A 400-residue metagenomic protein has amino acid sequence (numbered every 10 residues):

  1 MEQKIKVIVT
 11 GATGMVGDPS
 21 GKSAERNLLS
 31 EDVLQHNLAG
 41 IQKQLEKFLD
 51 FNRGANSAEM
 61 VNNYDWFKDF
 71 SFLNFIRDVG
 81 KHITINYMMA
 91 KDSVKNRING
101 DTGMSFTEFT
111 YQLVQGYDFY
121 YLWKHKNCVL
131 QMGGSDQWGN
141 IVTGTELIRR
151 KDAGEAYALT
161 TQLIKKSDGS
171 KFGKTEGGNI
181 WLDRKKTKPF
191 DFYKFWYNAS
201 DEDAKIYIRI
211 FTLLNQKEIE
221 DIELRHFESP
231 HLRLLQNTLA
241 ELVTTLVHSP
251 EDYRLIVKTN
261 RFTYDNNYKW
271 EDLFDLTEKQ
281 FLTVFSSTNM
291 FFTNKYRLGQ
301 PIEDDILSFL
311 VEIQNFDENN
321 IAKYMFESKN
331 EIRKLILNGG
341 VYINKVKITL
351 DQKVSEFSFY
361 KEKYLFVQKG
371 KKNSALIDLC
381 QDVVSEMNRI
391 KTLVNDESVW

Functional and structural regions predicted by a protein language model:
M1-Q137, V142-T145, D152-Y157, S170 (+1 more regions): NTP-dependent nucleotidyl-transfer catalytic core
I148-W400: Conserved nucleotide- and phosphate/pyrophosphate-binding catalytic cores in adenylate/nucleotidyl-handling enzymes
